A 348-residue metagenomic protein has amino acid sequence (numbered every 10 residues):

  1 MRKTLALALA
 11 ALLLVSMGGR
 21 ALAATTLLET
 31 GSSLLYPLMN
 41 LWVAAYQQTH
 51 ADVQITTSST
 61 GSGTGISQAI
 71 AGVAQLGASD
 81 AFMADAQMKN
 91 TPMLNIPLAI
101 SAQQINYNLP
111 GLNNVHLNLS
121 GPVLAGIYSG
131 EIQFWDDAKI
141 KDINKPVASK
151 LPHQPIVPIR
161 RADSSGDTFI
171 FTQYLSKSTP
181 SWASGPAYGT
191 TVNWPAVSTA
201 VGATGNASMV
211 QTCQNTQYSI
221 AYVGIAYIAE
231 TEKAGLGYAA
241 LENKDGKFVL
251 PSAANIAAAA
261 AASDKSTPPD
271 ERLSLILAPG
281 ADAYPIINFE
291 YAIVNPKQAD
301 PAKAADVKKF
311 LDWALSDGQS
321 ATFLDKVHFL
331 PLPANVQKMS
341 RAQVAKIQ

Functional and structural regions predicted by a protein language model:
M1-A8: Bacterial N-terminal signal peptides that target proteins for export
A8-S16: Bacterial N-terminal signal peptides
M17-A23: Sec/Tat signal peptide C-region and signal peptidase I cleavage site
A23-Q348: Flexible loop/hinge segments at secondary-structure junctions
